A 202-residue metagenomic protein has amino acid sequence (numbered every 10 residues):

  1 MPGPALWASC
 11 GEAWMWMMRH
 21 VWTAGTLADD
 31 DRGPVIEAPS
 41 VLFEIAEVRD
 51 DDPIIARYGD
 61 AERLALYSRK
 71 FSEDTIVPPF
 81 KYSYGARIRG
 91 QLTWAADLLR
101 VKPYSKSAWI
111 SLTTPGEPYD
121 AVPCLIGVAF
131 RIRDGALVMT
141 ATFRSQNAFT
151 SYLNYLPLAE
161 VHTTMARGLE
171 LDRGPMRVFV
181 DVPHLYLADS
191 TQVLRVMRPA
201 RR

Functional and structural regions predicted by a protein language model:
M1-R202: Terminal, non-catalytic protein-protein interaction segments that mediate quaternary/complex assembly
